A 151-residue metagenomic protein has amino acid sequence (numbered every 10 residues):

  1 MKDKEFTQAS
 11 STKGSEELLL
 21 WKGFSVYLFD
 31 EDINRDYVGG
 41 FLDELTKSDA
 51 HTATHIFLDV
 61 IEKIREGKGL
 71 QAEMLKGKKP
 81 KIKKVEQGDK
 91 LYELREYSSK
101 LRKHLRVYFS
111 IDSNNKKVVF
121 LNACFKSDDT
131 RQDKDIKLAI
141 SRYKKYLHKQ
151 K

Functional and structural regions predicted by a protein language model:
M1-K103, N114-N115, F125-K151: Basic, Lys/Arg-enriched alpha-helical interface segments
H104-S110: Short glycine-rich, acidic/polar surface loops and turns
I111-F120: Active-site beta-strand-loop-beta-strand hairpin of nuclease catalytic cores that positions key catalytic residues
